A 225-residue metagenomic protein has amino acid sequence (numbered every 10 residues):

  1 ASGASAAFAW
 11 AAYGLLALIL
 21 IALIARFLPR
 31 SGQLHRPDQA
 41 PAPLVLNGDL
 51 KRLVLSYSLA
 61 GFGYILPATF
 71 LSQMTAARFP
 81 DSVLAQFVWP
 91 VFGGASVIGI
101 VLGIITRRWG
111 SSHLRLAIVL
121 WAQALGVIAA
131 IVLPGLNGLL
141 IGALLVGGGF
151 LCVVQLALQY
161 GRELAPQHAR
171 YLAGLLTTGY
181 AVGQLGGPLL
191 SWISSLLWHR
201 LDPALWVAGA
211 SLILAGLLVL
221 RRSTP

Functional and structural regions predicted by a protein language model:
S2-L15, S191-L212: A membrane-interface helix-boundary motif in multi-pass transporters
A4, A9, Y13-R36, L218-R222: C-terminal membrane-cytosol helix-exit motif in multi-pass small-molecule transporters
F27-S56: Juxtamembrane intracellular "pre-TM" segments in multi-pass secondary transporters
L50-P90, V97: Extracytoplasmic gate region of multi-pass secondary transporters
Q86-S96, V146, L176-Y180: Transmembrane alpha-helical segments of major facilitator superfamily
G99-S112, S195: Helix-to-loop junctions at the C-terminal end of transmembrane segments in multipass secondary transporters
S111-A157: C-terminal transmembrane helical hairpin of 12-TM major facilitator-type secondary transporters
L164-R200, A208: A late C-terminal transmembrane helix in Major Facilitator Superfamily
